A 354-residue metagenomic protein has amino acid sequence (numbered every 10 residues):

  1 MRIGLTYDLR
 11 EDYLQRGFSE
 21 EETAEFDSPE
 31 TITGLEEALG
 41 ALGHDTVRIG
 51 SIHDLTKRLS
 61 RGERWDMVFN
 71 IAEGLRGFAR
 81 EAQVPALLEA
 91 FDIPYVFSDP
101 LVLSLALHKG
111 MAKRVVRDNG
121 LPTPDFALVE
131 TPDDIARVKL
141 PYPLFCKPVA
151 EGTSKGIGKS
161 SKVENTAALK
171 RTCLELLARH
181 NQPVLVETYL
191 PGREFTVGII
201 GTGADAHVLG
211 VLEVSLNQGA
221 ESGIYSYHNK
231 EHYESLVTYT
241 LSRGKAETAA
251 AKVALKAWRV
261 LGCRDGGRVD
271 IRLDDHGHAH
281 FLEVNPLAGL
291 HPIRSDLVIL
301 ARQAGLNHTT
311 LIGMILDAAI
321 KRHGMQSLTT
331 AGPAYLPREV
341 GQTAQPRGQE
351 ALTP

Functional and structural regions predicted by a protein language model:
M1-V96, L101, L105-L107, E130-A136 (+4 more regions): ATP-binding N-terminal substructure of ATP-dependent carboxylate-amine bond-forming enzymes
M1-Y7, S60-G62, S104-L185, P191-R193 (+3 more regions): Active-site nucleotide/adenylate-binding loops and adjacent lid/helix of ATP-dependent enzymes
D12-R16, G152-S154, A220, H291-P292: Short acidic/His/Gly/Ser-rich catalytic and metal-binding motifs that mark active-site loops of diverse hydrolases
S19-A24, G158-K162, V298-L300: Short glycine-enriched, charge-decorated loop/helix-capping segments at active-site entrances that position
T46, P94-Y95, T123, L144 (+1 more regions): Hydrophobic beta-strand scaffold residues
R117-G120, R243-P354: ATP-dependent carboxylate activation and anion-phosphoryl transfer catalytic cores that bind Mg-ATP to form
N165-K245, A249-K252, L273-H280: Phosphate-binding site of ATP-dependent enzymes
